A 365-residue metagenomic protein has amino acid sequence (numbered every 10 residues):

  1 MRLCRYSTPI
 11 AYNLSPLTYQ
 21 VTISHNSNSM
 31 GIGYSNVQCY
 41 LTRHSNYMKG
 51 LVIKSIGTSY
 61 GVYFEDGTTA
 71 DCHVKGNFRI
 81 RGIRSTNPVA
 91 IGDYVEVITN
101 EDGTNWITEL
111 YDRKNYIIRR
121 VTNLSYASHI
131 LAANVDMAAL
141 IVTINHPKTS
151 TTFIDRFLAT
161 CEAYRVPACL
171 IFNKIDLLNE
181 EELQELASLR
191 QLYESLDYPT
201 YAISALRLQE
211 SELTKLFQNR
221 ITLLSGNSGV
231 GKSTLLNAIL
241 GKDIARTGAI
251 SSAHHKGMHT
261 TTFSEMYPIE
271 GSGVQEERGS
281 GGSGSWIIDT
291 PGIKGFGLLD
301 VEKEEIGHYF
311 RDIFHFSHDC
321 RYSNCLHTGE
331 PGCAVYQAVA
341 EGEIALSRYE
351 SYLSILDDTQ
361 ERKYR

Functional and structural regions predicted by a protein language model:
Q38-E162: C-terminal effector/interaction modules appended to NTPase cores
Y47, T58, R84-E101, D112-L131 (+5 more regions): Helix-rich effector regions associated with P-loop NTPase G domains
V135-V142, R165-I175, D197-A202: Conserved beta-strand/loop subsegment of P-loop NTPase cores
L177-V230: Canonical P-loop GTPase G-domain recognition
